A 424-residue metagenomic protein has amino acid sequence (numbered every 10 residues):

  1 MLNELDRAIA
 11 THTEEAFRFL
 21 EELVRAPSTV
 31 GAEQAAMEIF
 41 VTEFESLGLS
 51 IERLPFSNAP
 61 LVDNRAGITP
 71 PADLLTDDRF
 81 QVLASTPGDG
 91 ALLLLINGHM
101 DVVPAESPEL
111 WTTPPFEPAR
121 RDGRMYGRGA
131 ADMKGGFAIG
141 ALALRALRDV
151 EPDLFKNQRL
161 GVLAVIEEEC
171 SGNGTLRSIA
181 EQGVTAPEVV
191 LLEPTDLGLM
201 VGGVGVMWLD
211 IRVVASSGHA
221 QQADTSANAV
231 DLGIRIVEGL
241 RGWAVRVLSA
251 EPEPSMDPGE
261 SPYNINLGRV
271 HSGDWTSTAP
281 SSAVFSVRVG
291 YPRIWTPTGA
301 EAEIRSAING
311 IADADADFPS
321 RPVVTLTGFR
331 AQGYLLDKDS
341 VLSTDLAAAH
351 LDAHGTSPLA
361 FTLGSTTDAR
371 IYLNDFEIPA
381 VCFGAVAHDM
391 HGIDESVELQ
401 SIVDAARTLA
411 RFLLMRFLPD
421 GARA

Functional and structural regions predicted by a protein language model:
M1-E4, T11, S46, L74-T76 (+2 more regions): Metal-dependent amide/peptide-bond hydrolase catalytic core, centered on the "pita-bread" metallohydrolase fold
L2-M125, D153-K156: Acidic/His- and Gly-rich active-site-bordering loop/insert found across diverse amide/peptide-bond hydrolases
L23, P27, F44, E193 (+2 more regions): Residue-level signal for inorganic ion chemistry
G31, G123-A138, E169, D224-D231 (+1 more regions): Short, conserved micro-motifs enriched in small and acidic residues
N97-G98, A164-V165, V190-E193, R212-V214 (+1 more regions): Short beta-strand segments
A105-R120, V201-R212, V381: Acidic-glycine-rich active-site phosphate/pyrophosphate-binding loop
P115-G129, V214-A215, G355, A387: Glycine/charged-rich beta-loop-alpha catalytic/anionic-binding loops adjacent to active sites
M125, A131-W208, F417, G421-A424: Acidic/histidine-rich catalytic neighborhood of metal-dependent amide-processing enzymes
